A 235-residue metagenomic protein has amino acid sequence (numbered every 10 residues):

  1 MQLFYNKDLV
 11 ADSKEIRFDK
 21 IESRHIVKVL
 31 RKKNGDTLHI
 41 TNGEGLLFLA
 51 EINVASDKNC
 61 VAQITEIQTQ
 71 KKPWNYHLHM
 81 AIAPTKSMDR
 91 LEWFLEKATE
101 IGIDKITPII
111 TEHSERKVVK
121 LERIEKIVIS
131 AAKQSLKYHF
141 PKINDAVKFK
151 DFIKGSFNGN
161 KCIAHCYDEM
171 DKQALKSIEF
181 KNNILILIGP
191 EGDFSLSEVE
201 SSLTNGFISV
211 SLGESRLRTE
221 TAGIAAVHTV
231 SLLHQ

Functional and structural regions predicted by a protein language model:
M1-Q70, E122: N-terminal positively charged helical leader segments and presequences
L9, I67, T111-S114, E214: Short, ordered loop/turn segments at secondary-structure junctions
K71-C162: RNA substrate-binding interface of SAM-dependent RNA methyltransferases
F152-F157, Q173-E179: Short amphipathic alpha-helix with an adjacent loop that forms part of the alpha/beta core around
Y167, E191-G192, E214-L217: Short, acidic/turn-prone active-site loops that include or flank metal/cofactor- and phosphate-binding residues
N183-E200: A C-terminal functional module that forms or caps the active site or interfaces directly with catalytic machinery
L196-Q235: Structured adenosyl-cofactor binding patch, chiefly the S-adenosyl-L-methionine
